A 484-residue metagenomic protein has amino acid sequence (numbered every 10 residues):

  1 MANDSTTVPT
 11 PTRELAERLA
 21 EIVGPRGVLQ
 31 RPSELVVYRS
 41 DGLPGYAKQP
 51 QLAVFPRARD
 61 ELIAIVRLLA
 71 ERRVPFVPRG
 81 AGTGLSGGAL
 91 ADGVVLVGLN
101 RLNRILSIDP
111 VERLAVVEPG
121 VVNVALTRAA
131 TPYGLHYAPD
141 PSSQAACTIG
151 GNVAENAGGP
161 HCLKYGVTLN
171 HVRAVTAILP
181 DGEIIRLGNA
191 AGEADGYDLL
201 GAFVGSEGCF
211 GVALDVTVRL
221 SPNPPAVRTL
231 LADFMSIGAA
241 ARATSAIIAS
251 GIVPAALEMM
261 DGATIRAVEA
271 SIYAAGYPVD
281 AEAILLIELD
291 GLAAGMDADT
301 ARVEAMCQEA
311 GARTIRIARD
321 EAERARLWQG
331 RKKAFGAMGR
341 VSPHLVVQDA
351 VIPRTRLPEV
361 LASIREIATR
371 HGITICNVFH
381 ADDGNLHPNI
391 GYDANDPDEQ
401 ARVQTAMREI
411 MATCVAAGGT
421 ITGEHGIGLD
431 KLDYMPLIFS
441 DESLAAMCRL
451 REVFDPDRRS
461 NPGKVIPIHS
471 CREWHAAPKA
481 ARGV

Functional and structural regions predicted by a protein language model:
M1-R67, T83-R113, T264-A274, D320-V347 (+2 more regions): N-terminal flexible segment immediately upstream of the FAD-binding catalytic core in FAD-dependent oxidoreductases
G24-P25, V415-I427, R451-E452, P456-P462: Alpha-helix capping/hinge segments and adjacent helical runs
Q30-R39, V218-P222, R228, A232-A406 (+2 more regions): C-terminal substrate-recognition/cap domain of FAD-linked oxidoreductases
S86-N103, T131-L135, G158-L169, V216-P222 (+3 more regions): A glycine- and small-aliphatic-rich helix-loop capping segment at beta-alpha/alpha-beta transitions that lines
R104-E258, A476-V484: FAD-binding subdomain of flavoenzyme oxidoreductases
E183, D433-V484: Activity-critical C-terminal alpha-helical subdomain
